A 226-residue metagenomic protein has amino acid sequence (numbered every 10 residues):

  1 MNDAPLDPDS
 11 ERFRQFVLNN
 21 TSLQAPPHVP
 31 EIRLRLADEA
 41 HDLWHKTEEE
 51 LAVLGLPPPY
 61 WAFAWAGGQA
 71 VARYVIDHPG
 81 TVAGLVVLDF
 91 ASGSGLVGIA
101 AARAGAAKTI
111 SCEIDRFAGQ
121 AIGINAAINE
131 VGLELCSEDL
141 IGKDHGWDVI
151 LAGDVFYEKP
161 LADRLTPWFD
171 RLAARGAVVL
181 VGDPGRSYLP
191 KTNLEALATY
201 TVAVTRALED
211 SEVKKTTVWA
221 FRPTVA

Functional and structural regions predicted by a protein language model:
M1-A226: S-adenosylmethionine-dependent methyltransferases
